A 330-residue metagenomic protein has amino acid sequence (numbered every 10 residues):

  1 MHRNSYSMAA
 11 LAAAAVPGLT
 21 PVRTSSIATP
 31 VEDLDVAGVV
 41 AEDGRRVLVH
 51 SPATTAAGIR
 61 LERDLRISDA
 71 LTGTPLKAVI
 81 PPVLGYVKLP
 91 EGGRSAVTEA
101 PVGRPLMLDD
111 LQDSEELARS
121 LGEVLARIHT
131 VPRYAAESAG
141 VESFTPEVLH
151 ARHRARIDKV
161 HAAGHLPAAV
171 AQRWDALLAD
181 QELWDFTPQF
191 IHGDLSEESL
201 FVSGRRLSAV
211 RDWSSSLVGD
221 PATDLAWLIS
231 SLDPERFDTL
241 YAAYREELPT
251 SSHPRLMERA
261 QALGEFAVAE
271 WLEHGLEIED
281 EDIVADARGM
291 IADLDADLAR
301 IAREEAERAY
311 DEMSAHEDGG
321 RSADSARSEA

Functional and structural regions predicted by a protein language model:
N4-L19, R133-H192: An alpha-helical support segment within catalytic cores of ATP-dependent transferases
A13-P21, T74-V79: Short secondary-structure junctions
S25-G140: ATP-binding pocket architecture of kinase catalytic cores
E32-V40, L48-V49, E91, L177-T223: Active-site acidic catalytic loop and adjacent metal/ATP-binding pocket of ATP-dependent phosphoryl transfer enzymes
L89, S95-L111, T130, Y134 (+5 more regions): A glycine-centered beta->alpha junction motif in the catalytic cores of kinase/phosphotransferase enzymes
L117, L166-R173, I283-L294: Extended, well-ordered alpha-helical scaffold segments
A222-S252, A262-D280: Active-site activation/catalytic loop segments of kinase-like enzymes and analogous catalytic loops in related
E270-A330: ATP/Mg2+ or Mg2+-diphosphate-binding catalytic cores that bind nucleotide phosphates or diphosphates via glycine-rich
